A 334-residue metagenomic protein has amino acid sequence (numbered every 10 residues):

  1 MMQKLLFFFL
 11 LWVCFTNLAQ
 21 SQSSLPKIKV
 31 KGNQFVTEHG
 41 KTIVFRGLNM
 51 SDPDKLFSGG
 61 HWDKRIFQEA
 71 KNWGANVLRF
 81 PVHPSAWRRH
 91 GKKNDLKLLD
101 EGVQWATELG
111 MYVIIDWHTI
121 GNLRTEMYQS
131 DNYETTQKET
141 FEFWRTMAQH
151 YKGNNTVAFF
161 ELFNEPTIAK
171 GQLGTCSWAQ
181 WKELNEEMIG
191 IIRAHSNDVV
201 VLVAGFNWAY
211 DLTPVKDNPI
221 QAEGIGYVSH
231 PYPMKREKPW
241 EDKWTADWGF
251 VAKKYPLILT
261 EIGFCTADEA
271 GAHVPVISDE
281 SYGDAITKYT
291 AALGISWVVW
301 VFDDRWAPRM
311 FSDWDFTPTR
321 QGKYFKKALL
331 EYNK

Functional and structural regions predicted by a protein language model:
M1-Q22: Bacterial Sec-dependent N-terminal signal peptides
Q20-V77, F206, K327-Y332: N-terminal carbohydrate-binding accessory modules
K27, G59, F141-F159, F163-S296 (+2 more regions): Extracellular glycoside hydrolase catalytic/binding regions
H39, I43-R65, A86-G91, Y128-N132 (+2 more regions): Acidic/histidine-rich helix-loop elements that form or flank divalent-metal/phosphate-binding sites at the catalytic
D52-D54, P84-R88, G121-L123, P166 (+3 more regions): Feature marks short, surface-exposed loop/turn motifs that line or immediately flank catalytic pockets and channel
W62-R124, E139-E142, W181-S196, P275-I295: Aromatic-lined substrate-binding rim segments of carbohydrate-active enzymes
P84-L98, G121-T136, I168-L173, G271-V274 (+1 more regions): Surface-exposed, active-site-proximal loop segments in enzymatic domains
